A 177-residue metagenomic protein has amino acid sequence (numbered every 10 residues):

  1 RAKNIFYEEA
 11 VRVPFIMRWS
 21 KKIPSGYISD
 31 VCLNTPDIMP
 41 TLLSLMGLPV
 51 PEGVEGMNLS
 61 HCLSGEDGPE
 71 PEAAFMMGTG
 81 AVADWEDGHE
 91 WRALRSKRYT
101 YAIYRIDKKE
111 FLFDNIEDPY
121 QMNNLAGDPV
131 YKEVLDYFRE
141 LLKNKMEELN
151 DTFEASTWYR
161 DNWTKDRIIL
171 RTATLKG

Functional and structural regions predicted by a protein language model:
R1-Y27, N34, A81: Histidine-centered active-site microenvironments of extracellular/periplasmic hydrolases and transferases
A2, K22-C32, L45-V50, M122-Y131: Active-site rim elements
A10-V11, L33-P40, V54-M57, S96 (+5 more regions): A structural signal for well-ordered alpha-helical segments within the folded catalytic domains of diverse enzymes
W19-K21, D30-D67, E117: Non-catalytic, well-ordered alpha-helical segments in soluble enzyme domains
M39-L43, G47, S60, F113 (+2 more regions): Non-transmembrane alpha-helical segments in soluble domains of secreted/periplasmic/extracellular proteins
E70-M77, T157-R160: WW-domain-binding short linear motifs
A102-Y104: Short beta-strand micro-motifs enriched in acidic
L125-G177: Long, internal low-complexity/basic segments
